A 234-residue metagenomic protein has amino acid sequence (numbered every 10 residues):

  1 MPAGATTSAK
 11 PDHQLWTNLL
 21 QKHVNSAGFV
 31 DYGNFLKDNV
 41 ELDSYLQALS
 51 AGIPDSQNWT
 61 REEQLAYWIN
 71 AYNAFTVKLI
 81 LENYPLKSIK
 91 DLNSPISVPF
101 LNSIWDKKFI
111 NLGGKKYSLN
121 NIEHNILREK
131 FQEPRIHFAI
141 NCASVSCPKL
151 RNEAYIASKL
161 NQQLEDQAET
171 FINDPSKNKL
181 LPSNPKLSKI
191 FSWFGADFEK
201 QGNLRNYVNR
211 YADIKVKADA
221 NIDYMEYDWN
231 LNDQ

Functional and structural regions predicted by a protein language model:
P2-Q234: Interaction/scaffold regions that mediate signaling and macromolecular assembly across diverse proteins
